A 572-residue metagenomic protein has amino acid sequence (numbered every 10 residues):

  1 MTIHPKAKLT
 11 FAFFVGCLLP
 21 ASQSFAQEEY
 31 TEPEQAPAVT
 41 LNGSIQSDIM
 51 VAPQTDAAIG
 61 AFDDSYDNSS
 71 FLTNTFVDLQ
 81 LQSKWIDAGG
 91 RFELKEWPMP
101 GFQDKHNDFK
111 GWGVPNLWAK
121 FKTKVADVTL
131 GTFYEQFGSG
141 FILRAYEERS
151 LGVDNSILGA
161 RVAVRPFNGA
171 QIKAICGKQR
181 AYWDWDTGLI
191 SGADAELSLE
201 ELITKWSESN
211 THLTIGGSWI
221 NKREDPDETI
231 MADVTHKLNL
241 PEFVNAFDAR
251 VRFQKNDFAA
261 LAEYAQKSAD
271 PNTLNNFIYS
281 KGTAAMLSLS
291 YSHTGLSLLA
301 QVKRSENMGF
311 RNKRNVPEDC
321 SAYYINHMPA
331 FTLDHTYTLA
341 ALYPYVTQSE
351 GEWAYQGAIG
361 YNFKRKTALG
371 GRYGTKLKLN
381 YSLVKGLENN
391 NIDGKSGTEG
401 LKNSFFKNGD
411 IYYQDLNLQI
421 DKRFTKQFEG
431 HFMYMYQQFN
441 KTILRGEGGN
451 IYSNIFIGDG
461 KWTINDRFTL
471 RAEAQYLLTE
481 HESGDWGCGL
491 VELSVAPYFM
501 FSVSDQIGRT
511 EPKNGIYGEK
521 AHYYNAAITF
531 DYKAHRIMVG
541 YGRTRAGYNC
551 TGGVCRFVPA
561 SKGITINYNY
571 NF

Functional and structural regions predicted by a protein language model:
T2-F11: Bacterial N-terminal signal peptides that target proteins for export
F11-A21: Bacterial N-terminal signal peptides
S22-A61, T204: Sec-dependent signal peptide cleavage junction
Q27-L41, L81-A88, F121-V125, T129 (+8 more regions): Short loop/turn motifs that connect adjacent beta-strands in outer-membrane beta-barrel proteins
Q46, S65, L72, E208-N210 (+1 more regions): Exposed, low-structure sequence patches enriched in small/polar residues
S69-T75, K84-A88, G169-A170, L189: Outer-membrane beta-barrel translocator/receptor signature
Q80-K178, K205-S207, A262, Y291-N315 (+1 more regions): Outer membrane beta-barrel
V153-L238, E242-F247, R252: Hydrophobic, small-residue-rich alpha-helical packing segments that form membrane-like cores
